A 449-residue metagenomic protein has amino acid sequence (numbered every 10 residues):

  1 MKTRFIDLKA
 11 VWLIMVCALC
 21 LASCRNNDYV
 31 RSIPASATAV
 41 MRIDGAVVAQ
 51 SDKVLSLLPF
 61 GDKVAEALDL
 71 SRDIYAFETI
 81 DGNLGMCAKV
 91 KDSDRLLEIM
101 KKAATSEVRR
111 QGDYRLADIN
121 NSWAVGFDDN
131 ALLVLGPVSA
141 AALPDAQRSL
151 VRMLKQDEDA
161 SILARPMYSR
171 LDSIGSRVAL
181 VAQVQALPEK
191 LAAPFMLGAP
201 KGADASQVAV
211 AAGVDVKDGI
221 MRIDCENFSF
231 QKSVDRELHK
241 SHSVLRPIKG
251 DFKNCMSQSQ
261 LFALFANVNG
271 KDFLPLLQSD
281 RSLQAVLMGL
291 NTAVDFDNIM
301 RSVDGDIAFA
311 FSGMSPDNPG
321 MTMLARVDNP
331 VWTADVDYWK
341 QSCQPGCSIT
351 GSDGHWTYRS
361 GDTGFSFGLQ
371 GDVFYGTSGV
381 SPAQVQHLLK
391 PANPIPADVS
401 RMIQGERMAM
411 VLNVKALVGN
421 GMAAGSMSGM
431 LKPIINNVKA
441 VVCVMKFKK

Functional and structural regions predicted by a protein language model:
K2-W12: Bacterial N-terminal signal peptides that target proteins for export
C20-S23: C-terminal motif of bacterial Sec signal peptides marking the signal peptidase cleavage site
R25-R31: Bacterial lipoprotein signal-peptidase II cleavage site
R31-K53, S71, A76-F77: Post-signal peptide N-terminal segment of mature Sec-exported envelope proteins
M41, E66-P166, G305-V399: Single conserved position on a long alpha-helix in the C-terminal lobe of the eukaryotic protein kinase
P137-A142, S173-E189, F228-F230, N269-K271 (+2 more regions): Hydrophobic lipid-interacting interfaces of membrane-associated proteins
E158-A263, I403-K449: Leucine-rich, highly hydrophobic segment in Treponema pallidum outer-membrane-associated proteins
Q260-Q341: Long, K/E/R/D-enriched contiguous segments that form extended
